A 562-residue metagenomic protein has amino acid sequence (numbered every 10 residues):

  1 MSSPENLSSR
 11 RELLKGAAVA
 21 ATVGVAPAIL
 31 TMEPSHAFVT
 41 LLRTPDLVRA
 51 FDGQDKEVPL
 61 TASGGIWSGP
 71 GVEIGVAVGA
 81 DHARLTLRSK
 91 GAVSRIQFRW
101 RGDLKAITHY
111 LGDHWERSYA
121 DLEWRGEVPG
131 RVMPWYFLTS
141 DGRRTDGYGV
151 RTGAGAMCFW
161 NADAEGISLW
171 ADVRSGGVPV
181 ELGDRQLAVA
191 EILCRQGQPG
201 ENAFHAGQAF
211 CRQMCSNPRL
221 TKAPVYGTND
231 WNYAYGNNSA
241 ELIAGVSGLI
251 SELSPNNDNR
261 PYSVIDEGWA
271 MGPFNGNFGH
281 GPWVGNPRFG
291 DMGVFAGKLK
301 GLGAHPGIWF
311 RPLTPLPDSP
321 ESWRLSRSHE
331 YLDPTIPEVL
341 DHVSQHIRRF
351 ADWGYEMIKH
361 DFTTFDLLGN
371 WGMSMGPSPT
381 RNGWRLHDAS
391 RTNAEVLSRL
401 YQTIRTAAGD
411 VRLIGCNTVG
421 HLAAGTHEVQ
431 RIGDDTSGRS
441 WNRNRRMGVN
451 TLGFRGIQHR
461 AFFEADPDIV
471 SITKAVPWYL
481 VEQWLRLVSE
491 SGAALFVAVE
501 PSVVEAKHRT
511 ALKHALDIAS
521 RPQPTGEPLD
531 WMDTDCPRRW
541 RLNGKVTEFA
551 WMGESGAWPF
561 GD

Functional and structural regions predicted by a protein language model:
M1-S8, A21-V23, S35: N-terminal secretory signal peptides
L13-I29: Secretory targeting and sorting signals
M32, I336, A515-I518: Polar helix-capping/helix-linker motif
F38-P261, M357: Carbohydrate-recognition beta-sandwich/jelly-roll modules in extracellular/periplasmic carbohydrate-active proteins
S89, Y136-G142, T152, S247-S254 (+4 more regions): Hydrophobic, Leu/Ile/Phe/Ala-enriched alpha-helical segments that form helix-helix packing faces
D172-V173, G183-A190, N229, S239 (+1 more regions): Active-site-proximal substrate-binding groove within the catalytic cores of carbohydrate-active enzymes
N259-K474, H508: Aromatic- and carboxylate-enriched substrate-binding clefts and catalytic-loop regions of carbohydrate-active enzymes
